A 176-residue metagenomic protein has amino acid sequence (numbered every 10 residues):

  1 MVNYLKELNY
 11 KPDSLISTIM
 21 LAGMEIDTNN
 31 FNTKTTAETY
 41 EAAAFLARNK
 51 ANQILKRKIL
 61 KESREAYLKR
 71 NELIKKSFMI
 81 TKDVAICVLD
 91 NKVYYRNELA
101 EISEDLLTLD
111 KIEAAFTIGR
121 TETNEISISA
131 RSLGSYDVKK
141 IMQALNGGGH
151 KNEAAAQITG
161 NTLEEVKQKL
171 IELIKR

Functional and structural regions predicted by a protein language model:
M1-G23: A short, charged helix-loop
L21, I26-R176: Hydrophobic helix-and-loop "lid/oligomerization" segment in the mid-to-C-terminal part of catalytic domains
